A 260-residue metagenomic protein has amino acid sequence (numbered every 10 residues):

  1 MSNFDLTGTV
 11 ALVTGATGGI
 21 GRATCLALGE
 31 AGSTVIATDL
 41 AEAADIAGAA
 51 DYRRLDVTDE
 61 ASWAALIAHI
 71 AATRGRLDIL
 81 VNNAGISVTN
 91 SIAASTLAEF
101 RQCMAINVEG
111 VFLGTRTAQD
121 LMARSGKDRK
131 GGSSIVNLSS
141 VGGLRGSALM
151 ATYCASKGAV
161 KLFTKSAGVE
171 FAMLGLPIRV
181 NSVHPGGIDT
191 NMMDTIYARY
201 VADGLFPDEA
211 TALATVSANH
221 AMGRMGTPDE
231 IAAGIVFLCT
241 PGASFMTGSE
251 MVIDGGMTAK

Functional and structural regions predicted by a protein language model:
S2-N3, R145, R224, G234-F237 (+2 more regions): Short C-terminal tail/terminal secondary-structure segment of NAD(P)H-dependent dehydrogenase/reductase domains
V10, T17-G18: Conserved glycine-rich cofactor-binding loop
S91-I92, T96-R101, V216: Substrate-binding pocket helix/loop in short-chain dehydrogenase/reductase
T115, S156, T164: Active-site helix of classical SDR
D120, V169-M173, S244: Alpha-helical segment proximal to the catalytic Tyr-Lys
S140: Residue(s) in the substrate-gating loop at a strand-loop-helix junction that position the organic substrate next
P177-R179, M246-G248: Short, small/polar-rich loop/turn modules that mediate ligand/substrate recognition or access, typified
